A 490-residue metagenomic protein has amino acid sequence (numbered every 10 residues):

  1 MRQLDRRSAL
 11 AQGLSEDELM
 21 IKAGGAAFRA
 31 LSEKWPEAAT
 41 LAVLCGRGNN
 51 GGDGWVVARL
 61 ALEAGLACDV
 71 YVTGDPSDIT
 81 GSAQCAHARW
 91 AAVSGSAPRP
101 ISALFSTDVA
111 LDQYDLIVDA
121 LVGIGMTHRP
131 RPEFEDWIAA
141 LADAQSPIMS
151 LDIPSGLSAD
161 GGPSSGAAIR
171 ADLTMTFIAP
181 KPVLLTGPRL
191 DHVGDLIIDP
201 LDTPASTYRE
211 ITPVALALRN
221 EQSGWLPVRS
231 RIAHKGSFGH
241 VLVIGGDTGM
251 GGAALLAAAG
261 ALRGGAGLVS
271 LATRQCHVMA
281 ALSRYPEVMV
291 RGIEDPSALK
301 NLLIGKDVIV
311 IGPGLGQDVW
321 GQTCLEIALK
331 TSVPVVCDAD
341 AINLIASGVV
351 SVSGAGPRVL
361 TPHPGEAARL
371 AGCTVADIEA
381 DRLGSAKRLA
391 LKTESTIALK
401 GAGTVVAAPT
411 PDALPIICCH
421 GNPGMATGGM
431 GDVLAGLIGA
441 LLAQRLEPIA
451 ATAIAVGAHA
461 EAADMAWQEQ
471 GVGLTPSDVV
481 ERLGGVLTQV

Functional and structural regions predicted by a protein language model:
M1-T73, T80, L184-A339, N343-V359 (+1 more regions): Small-residue (G/A/S/T)-rich helix-start motifs and N-terminal tracts that mark the onset
A58-D143, M279-G292, A298-G305: N-terminal small/polar loop signature for handling phosphorylated ligands or for N-terminal nucleophile
S82, E133, A167-R170, G429 (+1 more regions): Short acidic-hydrophobic sequence patches enriched in Asp/Glu that either
D115-L116, L121-T212: Internal gly/pro-rich beta-alpha loop/helix module that stabilizes soluble enzyme cofactors or their anionic handles
